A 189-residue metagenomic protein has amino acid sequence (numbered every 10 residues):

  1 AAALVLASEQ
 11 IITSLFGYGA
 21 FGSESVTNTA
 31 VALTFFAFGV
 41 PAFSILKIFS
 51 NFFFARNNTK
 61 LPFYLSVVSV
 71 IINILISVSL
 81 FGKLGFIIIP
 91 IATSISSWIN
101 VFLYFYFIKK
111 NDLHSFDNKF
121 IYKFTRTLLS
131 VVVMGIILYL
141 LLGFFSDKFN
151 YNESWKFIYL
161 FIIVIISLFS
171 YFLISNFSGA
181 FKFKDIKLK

Functional and structural regions predicted by a protein language model:
A1-L6, K83, I87-D112, L128: Short alpha-helical transmembrane segments in multi-pass integral membrane proteins
L4-T13, S77, F81, I89 (+4 more regions): Juxtamembrane/transmembrane-helix interface segments of polytopic membrane transporters
V5-G39, N150-Y151: Interfacial segments at transmembrane-helix termini and the short loops linking adjacent helices
F35-F38, Y64-I72, I95, I121 (+2 more regions): Hydrophobic residues within alpha-helical transmembrane segments of multi-pass solute transporters/permease subunits
F38-V68, S79, K83: Membrane-interface junctions at transmembrane-helix termini in multi-pass inner-membrane proteins
F49-N57, F105-K123, S146-Y151, F181: Alpha-helical transmembrane segments
K60, V67-F102, G143-I165: Membrane-interface helix-loop junctions in multi-pass transport and translocation proteins
S115-F116, L140-K189: Membrane-proximal transmembrane or re-entrant/amphipathic helices at the cytosolic face
